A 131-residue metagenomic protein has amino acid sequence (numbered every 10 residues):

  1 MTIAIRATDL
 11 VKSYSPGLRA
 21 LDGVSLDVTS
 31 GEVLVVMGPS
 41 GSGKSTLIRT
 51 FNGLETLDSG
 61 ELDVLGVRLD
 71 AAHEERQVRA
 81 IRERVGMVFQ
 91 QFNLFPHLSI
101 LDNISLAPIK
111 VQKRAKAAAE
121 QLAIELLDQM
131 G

Functional and structural regions predicted by a protein language model:
M1-S13: ABC-family P-loop ATPase nucleotide-binding domain
M37-P39: The feature captures the beta-strand-to-loop junction immediately N-terminal to the Walker
N52: Helix-to-loop junction immediately C-terminal to a conserved catalytic motif
E61-D63, V67: ATP-binding/catalytic-site motifs of ATP-hydrolyzing domains
V67-A71, S105, K116-G131: Conserved ABC ATPase "signature" region
L69-G86, K116-A117: ABC ATPase NBD coupling module
H97-A107: Short coil-to-helix segment of the ABC ATPase nucleotide-binding domain corresponding to the Q-loop/switch region
